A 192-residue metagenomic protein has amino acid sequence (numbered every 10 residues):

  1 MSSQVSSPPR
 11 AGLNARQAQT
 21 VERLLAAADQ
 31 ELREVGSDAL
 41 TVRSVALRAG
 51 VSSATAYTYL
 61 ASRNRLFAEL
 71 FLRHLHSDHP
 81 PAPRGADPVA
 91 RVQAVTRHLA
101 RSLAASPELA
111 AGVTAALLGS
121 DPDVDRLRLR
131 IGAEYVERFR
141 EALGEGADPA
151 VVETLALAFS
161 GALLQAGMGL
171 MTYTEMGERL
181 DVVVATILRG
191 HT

Functional and structural regions predicted by a protein language model:
M1-Q19, Q30, T192: N-terminal intrinsically disordered/low-complexity leader segments
M1-S7, R101, E137-E145, M168-T192: C-terminal peripheral helix-coil segments that are non-catalytic and often amphipathic
R23, A27, E31-R65, E69: Helix-turn-helix
R23, S44, R65, A94 (+5 more regions): Amphipathic alpha-helical interaction segments
E69, P80-E108, L155: Hydrophobic alpha-helical connector segments
L72-D78: Short, basic, alpha-helical segments at the C-terminal edge of helix-turn-helix-like DNA-binding modules
R101-L143, L164, M168-G169: Short secondary-structure transition hinges
S120-L157, E175-A185: Amphipathic alpha-helical packing segments from all-alpha helical-bundle domains
